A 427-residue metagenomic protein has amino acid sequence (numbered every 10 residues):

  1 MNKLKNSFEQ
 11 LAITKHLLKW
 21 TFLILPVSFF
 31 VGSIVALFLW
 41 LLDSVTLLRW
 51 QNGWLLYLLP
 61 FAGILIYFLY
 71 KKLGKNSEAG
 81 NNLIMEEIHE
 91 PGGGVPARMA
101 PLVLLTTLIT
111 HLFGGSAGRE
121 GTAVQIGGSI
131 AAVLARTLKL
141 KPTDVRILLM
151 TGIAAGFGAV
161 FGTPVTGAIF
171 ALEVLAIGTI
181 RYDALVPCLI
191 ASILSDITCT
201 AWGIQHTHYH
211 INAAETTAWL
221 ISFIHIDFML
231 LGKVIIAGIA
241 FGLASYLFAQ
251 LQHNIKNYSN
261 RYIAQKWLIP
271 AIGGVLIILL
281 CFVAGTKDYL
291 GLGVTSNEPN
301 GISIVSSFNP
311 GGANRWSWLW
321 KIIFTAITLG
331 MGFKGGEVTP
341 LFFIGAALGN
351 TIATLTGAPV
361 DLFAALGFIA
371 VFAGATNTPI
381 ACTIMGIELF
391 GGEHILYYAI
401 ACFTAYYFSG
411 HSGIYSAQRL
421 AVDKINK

Functional and structural regions predicted by a protein language model:
M1-K427: Alpha-helical transmembrane segments and immediately membrane-proximal extracytoplasmic
